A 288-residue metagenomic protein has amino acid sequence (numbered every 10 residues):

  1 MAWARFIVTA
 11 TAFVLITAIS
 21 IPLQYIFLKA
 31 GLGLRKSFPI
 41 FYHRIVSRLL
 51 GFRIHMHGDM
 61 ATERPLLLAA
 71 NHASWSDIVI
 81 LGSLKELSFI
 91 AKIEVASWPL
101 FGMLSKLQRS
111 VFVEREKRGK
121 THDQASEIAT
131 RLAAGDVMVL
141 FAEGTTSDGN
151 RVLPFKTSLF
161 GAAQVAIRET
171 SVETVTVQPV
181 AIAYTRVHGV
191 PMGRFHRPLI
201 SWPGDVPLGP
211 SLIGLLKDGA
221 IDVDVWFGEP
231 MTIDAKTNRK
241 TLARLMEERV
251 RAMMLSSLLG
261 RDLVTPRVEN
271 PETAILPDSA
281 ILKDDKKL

Functional and structural regions predicted by a protein language model:
M1-H55, S257, I275, K287: N-terminal membrane-anchoring alpha-helices
S20-I40, S47-L49, L66-T121, E169-S171: Catalytic core of membrane glycerolipid acyltransferases/transacylases, capturing the structured, soluble-facing
R64-A70, D136-A142: Generic beta-sheet signal
I80-G82, A125, R151-P154: Short amphipathic alpha-helical segments
F101-G102, G149-T237, G260-R267: A cross-family acyltransferase "interaction/gating" segment
V111-V137: A membrane-cytosol interface segment of integral membrane proteins
K240, L245, M254-L288: Cytosolic-facing loops and C-terminal tails of multi-pass membrane proteins
